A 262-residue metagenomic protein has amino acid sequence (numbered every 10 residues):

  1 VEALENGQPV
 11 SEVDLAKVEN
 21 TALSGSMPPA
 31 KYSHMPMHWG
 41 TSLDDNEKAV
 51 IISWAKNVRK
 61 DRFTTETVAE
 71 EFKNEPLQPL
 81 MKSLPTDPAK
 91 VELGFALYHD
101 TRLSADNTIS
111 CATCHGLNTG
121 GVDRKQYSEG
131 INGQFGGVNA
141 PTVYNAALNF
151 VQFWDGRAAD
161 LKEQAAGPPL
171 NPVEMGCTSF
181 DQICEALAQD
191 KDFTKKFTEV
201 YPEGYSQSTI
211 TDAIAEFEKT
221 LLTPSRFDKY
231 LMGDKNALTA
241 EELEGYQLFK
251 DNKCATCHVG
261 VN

Functional and structural regions predicted by a protein language model:
E2-E12, V18: Membrane-embedded alpha-helical bundles that constitute the cytochrome b-like, heme-associated redox core of multi-pass
D14-N262: Periplasmic c-type cytochrome electron-transfer domains
